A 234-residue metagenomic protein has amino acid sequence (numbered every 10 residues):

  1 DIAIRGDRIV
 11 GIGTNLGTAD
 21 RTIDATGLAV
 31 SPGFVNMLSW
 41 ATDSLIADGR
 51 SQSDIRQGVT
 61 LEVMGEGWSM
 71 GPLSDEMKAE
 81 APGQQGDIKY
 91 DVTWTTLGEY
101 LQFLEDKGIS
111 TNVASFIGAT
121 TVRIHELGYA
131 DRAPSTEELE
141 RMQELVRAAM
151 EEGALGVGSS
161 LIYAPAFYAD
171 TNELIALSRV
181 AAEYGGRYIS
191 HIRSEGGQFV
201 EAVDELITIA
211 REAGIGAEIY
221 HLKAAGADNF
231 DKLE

Functional and structural regions predicted by a protein language model:
D1-G33, D48: Histidine-rich, glycine-flanked metal-binding segment
R5, I12, M64-G65, F116 (+3 more regions): Generic beta-strand/beta-sheet core signal
L16, A29, T120, A224-G226: Residue-level detector of flexible, active-site-proximal loop/helix-junction positions within diverse enzyme catalytic
D20, L28, T111, G186 (+1 more regions): A structural micro-motif
L28, A47-L155: Divalent-metal coordination cores built from histidine and acidic residues
G33-T42: Metallo-beta-lactamase
A133-S159, P165-E234: Histidine/acidic residue-rich metal-binding segments in metalloenzymes
